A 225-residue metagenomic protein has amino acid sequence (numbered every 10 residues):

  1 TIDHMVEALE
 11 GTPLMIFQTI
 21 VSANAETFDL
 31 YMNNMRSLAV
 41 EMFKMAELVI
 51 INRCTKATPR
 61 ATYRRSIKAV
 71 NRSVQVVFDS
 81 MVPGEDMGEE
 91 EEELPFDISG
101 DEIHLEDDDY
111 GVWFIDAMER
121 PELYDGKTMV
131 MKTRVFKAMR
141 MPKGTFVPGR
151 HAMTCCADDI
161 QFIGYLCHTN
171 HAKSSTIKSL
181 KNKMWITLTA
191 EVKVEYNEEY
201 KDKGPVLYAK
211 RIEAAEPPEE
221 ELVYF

Functional and structural regions predicted by a protein language model:
H4, A8, M15-N34, L38-V40 (+1 more regions): OB-fold and OB-like single-stranded nucleic-acid-recognition modules and their adjacent interaction interfaces
